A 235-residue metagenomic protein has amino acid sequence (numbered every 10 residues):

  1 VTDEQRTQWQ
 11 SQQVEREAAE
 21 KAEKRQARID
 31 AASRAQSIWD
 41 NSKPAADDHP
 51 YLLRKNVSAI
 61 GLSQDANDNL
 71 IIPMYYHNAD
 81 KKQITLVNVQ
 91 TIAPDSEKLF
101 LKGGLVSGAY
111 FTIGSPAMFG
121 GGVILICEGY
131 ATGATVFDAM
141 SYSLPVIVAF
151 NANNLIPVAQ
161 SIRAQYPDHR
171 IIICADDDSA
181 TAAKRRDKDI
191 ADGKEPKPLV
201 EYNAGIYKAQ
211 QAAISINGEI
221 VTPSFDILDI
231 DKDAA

Functional and structural regions predicted by a protein language model:
T2-I71, M118: TOPRIM metal-binding catalytic domain and adjacent DNA-binding surface shared by DnaG-type primases
D3-Q10, K82-I84, I92, S96 (+2 more regions): Conserved catalytic or regulatory cores that recognize and/or transform ribose-phosphate-containing ligands
S42-K43, I126, N203: Short alpha-helix boundary/capping motifs
N69-P167: Phosphate-handling DNA/RNA-contact segment within nucleic-acid enzymes
M118-G122, D138-A235: TOPRIM fold recognition
